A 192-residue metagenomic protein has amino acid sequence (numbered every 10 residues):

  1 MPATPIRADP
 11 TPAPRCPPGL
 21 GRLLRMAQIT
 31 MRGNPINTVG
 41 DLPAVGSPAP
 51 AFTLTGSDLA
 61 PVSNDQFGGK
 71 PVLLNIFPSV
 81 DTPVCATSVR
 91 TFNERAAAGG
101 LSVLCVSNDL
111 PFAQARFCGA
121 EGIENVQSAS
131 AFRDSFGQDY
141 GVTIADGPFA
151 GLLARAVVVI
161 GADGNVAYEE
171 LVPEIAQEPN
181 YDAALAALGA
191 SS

Functional and structural regions predicted by a protein language model:
M1-R25: N-terminal amphipathic/basic-hydrophobic helices that include classical n-h-c signal peptides and signal-anchor
C16, G21-S192: Chalcogenol-based redox active-site neighborhoods
